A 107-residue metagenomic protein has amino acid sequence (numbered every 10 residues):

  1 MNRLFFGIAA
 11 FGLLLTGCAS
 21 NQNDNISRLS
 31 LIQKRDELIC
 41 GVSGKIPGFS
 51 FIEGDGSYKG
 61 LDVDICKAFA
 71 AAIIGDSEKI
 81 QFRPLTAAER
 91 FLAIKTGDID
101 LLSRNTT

Functional and structural regions predicted by a protein language model:
N2-A9: Sec-dependent signal peptide recognition, specifically the positively charged N-region followed immediately by
L15-G17: C-terminal motif of bacterial Sec signal peptides marking the signal peptidase cleavage site
Q22-R104: Extracytoplasmic small-molecule ligand-binding "clamshell" domains of the periplasmic binding protein/Venus flytrap
T107: Flexible loop residues that form catalytic and substrate-binding hotspots at small-molecule/glycan-binding clefts
